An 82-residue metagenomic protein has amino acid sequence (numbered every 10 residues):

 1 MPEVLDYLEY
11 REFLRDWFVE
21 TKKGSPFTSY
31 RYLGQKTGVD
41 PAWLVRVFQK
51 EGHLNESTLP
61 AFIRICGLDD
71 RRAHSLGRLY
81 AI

Functional and structural regions predicted by a protein language model:
M1-P26: A short, Lys/Arg-rich alpha-helix, primarily the initiator
M1-Y7, T37, V47, R71: Intrinsically disordered, low-complexity terminal regulatory regions
E3-V4, T58-P60, I65-I82: Short amphipathic recognition helices of helix-turn-helix/homeodomain-type DNA-binding modules
W17, V47, L76: Residues in the recognition helix of alpha-helical DNA-binding motifs
V19, K23, Q35, R64: Short polybasic/polar patches that bind polyanions
S25-S29, S57: Residue-level signal for the short linker/turn that defines the boundary of a DNA-recognition helix
G34-L54, I63: Recognition helix of helix-turn-helix/homeodomain-like DNA-binding domains that insert into the DNA major groove
